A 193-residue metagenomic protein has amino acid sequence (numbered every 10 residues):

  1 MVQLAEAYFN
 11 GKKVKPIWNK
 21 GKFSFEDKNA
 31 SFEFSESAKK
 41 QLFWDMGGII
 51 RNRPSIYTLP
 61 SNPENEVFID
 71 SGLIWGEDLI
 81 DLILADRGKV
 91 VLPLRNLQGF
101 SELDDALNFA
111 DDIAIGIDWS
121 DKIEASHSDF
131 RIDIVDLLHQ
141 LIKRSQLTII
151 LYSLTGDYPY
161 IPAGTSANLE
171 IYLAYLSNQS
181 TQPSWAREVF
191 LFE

Functional and structural regions predicted by a protein language model:
M1-N65, I74-D81, D111-I115, D121-T148 (+2 more regions): Conserved N-terminal beta1-alpha1 strand-loop-helix module at the mouth
V2, I80-L103, T148-G156, I171-E193: Glycine-rich phosphate-binding active-site loops on the catalytic face of alpha/beta enzymes
Y57-N62, D104-A106, I161-A167, S180-A186: Short, aromatic/basic amphipathic alpha-helical patches
E64-E66, R87, A110-D112, N168 (+1 more regions): A generic structural signal for alpha->beta connector loops
V67-S71, G116, L173: Short beta-strand elements of ligand-binding domains
G72, R95-N96, D118-S120, L154: Histidine- and/or cysteine-centered catalytic micro-motif in compact active-site loops
L84, D104, N108, H139: Replace "anionic and nucleotidyl ligands
